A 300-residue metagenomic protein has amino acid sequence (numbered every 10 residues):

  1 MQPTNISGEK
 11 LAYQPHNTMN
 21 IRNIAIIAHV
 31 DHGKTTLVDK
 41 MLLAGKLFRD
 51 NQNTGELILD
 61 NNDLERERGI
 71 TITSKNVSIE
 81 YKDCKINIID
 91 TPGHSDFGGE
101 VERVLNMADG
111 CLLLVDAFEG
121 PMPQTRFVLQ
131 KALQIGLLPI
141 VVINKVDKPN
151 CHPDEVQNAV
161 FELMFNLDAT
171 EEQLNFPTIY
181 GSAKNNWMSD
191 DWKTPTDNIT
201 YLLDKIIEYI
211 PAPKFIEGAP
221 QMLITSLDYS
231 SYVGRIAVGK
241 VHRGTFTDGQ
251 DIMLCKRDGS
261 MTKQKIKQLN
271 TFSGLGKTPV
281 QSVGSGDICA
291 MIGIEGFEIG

Functional and structural regions predicted by a protein language model:
Q2-V115, E119-P121, A159, L227-S230: P-loop NTPase switch module centered on the Walker A-proximal segment
H32, F48, H94-S95, F118-P121 (+7 more regions): Conserved nucleotide-binding/hydrolysis micro-motifs of P-loop NTPases
H32, G98, P149-D154, W192-N198 (+1 more regions): Ordered, soluble secondary-structure elements with a strong preference for glycine-centered loop motifs and nearby
D63-T73, V77-S78, V128, Q134 (+1 more regions): N-terminal, positively charged nucleic-acid-binding surface of large information/translation enzymes
L105, C111-Q173: Conserved C-terminal guanine-recognition region of P-loop GTPase G domains, centered on the G4
F165-I299: Conserved catalytic-core segments of large NTP-driven translation/proteostasis enzymes
